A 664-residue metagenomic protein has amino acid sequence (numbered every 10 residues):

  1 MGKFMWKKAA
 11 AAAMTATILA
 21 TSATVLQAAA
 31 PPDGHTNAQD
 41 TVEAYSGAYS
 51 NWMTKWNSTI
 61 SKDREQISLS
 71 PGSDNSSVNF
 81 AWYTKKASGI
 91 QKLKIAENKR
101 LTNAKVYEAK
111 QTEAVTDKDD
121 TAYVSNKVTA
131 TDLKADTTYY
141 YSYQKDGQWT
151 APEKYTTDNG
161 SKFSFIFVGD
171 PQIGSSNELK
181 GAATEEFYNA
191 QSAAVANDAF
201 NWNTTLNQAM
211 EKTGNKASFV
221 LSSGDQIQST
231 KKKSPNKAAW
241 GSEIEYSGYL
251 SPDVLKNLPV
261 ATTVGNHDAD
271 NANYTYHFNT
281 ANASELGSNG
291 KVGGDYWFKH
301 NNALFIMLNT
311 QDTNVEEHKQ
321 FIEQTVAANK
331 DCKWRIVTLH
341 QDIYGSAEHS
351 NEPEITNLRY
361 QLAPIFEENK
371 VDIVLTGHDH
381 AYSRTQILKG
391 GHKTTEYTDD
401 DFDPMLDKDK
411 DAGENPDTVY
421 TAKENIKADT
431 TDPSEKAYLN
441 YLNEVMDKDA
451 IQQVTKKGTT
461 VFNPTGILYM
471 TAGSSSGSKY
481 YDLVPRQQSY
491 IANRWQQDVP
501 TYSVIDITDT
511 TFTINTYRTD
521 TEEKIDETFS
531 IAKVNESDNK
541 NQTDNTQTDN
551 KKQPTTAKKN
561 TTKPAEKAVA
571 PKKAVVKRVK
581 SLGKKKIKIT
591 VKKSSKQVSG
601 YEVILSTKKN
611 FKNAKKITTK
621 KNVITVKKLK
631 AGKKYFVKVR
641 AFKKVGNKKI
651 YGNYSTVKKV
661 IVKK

Functional and structural regions predicted by a protein language model:
S22-A38, A44: Sec-dependent signal peptide cleavage junction
T36, E536-A568: Ser/Thr/Gly/Pro-rich low-complexity, disordered linker/stalk segments of secreted and cell-surface proteins
D40-T263, A269-K291, Q320-T325, I355-E368: Divalent metal-dependent phosphoesterase catalytic cores across multiple superfamilies
K55-V78, T84, T561-K596, K649-K664: Pro/Thr/Ser/Gly-rich low-complexity, intrinsically disordered linker/stalk tracts
L93-T102, S595-K615: Extracellular low-complexity, O-glycosylation-prone stalks/linkers
D119-A122, K615-K620: Short beta-strand segments within Ig-like beta-sandwich modules, predominantly Fibronectin type-III
K127-A130, T138-T157, K180, E186-S192 (+6 more regions): Extended active-site neighborhood of metal-dependent phosphoesterases/phosphodiesterases
D136-T137, V626-N647: Beta-strand-rich modules
